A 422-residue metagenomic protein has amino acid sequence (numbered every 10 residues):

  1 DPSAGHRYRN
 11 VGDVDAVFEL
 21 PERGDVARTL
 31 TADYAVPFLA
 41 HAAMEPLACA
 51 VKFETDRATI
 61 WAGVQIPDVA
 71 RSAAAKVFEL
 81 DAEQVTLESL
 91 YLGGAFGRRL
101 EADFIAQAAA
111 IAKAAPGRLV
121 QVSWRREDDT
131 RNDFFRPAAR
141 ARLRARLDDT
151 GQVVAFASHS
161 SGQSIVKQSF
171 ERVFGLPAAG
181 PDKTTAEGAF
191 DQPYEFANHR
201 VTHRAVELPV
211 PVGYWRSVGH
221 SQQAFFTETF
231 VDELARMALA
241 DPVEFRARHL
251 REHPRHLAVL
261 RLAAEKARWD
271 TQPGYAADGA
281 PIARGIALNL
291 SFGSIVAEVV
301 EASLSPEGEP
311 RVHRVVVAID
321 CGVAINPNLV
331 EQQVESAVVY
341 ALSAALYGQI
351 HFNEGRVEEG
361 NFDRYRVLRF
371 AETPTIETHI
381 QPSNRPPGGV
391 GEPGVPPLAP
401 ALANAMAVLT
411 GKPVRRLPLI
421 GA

Functional and structural regions predicted by a protein language model:
D1-A422: Cofactor-binding beta-sheet edge motifs in enzyme active sites
